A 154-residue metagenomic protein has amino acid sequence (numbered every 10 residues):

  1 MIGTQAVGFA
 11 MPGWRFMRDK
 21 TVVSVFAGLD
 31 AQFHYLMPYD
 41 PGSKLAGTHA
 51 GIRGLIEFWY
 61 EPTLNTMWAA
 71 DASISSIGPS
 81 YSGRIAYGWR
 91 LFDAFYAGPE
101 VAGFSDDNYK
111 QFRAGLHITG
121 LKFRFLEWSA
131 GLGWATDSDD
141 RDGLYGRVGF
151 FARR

Functional and structural regions predicted by a protein language model:
M1-S80, V101-G103, L132-W134, R147: Outer-membrane pore/translocation modules
M17-T21, E61-N65, F92-A94, L121-L126 (+1 more regions): Outer-membrane beta-barrel channels and translocator barrels
S80-G115, G120-R124: Intrinsically disordered, low-complexity segments enriched in Gly and acidic/Ser/Thr residues that form flexible
L116-G120, R141-R154: Outer-membrane beta-barrel "beta-signal"
T136-D139: Short proline/glycine-enriched turn/loop segments at secondary-structure junctions
